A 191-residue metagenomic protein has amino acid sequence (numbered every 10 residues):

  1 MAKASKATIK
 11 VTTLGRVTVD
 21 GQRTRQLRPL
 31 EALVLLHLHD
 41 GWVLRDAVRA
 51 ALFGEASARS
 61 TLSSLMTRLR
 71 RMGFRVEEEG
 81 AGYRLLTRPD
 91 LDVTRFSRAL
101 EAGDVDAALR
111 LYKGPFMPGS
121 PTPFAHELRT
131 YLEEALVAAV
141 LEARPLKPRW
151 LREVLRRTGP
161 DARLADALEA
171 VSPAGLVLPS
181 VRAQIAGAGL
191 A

Functional and structural regions predicted by a protein language model:
M1-K3, R25-R28, H39-D40, F53-S60 (+1 more regions): Intrinsically disordered, charged and Pro/Gly-enriched terminal/linker segments that flank large helical-solenoid
M1-L30, L35, R75-G82, P89: Short boundary/linker motifs that mark transitions into or out of structured domains
M1-S5, L44-R45, T67-R71: Short, charge-rich amphipathic segments
S5-V17, W42-A58: Charged, low-complexity, helix/coiled-coil-prone segments
T12-G15, D20-Q22, E55, L62-S64 (+1 more regions): A short linear-motif detector with a strong N-terminal bias
V19, L33, V48, L69 (+1 more regions): Conserved RecA-like P-loop NTPase ATPase core
T24-R25, L35-A47: Short capping segments at the starts of secondary-structure elements
R25-V34, L52-F74: DNA-recognition element of transcription regulators
